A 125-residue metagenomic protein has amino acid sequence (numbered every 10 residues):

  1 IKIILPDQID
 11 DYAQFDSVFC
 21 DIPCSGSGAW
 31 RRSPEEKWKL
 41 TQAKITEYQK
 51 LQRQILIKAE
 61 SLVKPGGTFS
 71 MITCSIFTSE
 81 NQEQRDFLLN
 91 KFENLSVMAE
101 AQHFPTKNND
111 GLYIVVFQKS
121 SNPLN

Functional and structural regions predicted by a protein language model:
I1-D7: Conserved SAM-binding strand-loop segment of SAM-dependent methyltransferases
Q8-F19, P23-S25, T46, P65-N125: C-terminal catalytic and target-recognition region of SAM-dependent MTase-like enzymes, primarily methyltransferases
D21-I55, I76-S79: Mobile active-site "lid"/loop adjacent to the S-adenosyl-L-methionine
I55, S61-T68: Conserved helix-to-beta-strand junction in the class I
